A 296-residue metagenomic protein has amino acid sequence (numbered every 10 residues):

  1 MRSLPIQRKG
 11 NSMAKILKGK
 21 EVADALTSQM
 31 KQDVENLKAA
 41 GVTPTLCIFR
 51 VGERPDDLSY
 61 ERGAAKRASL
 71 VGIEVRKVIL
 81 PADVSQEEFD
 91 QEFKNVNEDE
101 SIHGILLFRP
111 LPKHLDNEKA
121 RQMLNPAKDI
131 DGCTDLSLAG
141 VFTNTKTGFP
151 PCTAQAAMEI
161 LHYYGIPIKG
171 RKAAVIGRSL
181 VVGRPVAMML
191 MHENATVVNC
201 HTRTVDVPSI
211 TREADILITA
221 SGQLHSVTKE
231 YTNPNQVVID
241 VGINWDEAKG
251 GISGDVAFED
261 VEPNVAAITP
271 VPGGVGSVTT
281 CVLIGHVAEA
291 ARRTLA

Functional and structural regions predicted by a protein language model:
M1-S12: Short, Lys/Arg-enriched N-terminal segments with co-localized hydrophobic residues within the first ~10-30 amino acids
M13-V42: Positively charged, low-complexity intrinsically disordered leader regions
T43-G52: Short beta-strand segments enriched in small/hydrophobic residues
V51-A65, A139, G148-V237, V241 (+2 more regions): Glycine-rich phosphate/diphosphate-binding loop of Rossmann-like nucleotide-binding domains
A68-A82, V197-N199: Short beta-strand elements in bilobed, periplasmic/extracellular small-molecule ligand-binding domains
E88-E100: Short, well-structured alpha-helical segments in soluble
G104-I168, H225: Anion-binding alpha/beta catalytic cores of soluble intermediary-metabolism enzymes, centered on
A120-N125, L138, G242-T294: Rossmann-fold NAD(P)-binding glycine/threonine-rich loop
